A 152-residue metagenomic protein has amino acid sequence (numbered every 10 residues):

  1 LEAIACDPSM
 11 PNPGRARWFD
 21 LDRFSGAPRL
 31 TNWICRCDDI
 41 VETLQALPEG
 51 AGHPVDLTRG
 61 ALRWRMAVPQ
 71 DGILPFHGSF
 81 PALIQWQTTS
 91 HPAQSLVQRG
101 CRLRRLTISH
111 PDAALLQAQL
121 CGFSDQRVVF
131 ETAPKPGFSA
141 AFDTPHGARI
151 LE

Functional and structural regions predicted by a protein language model:
L1-E152: Glyoxalase I/VOC metalloenzyme domain signal
